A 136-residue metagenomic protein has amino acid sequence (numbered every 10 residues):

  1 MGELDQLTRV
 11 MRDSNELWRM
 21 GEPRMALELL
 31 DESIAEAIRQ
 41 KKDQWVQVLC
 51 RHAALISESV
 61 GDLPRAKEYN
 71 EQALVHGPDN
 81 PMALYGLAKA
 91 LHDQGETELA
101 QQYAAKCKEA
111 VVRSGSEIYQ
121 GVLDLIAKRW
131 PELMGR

Functional and structural regions predicted by a protein language model:
A35, E71-V75, E109: Conserved structural position within tetratricopeptide repeats
A88-S116: TPR/TPR-like (Sel1-like) alpha-helical repeat modules
